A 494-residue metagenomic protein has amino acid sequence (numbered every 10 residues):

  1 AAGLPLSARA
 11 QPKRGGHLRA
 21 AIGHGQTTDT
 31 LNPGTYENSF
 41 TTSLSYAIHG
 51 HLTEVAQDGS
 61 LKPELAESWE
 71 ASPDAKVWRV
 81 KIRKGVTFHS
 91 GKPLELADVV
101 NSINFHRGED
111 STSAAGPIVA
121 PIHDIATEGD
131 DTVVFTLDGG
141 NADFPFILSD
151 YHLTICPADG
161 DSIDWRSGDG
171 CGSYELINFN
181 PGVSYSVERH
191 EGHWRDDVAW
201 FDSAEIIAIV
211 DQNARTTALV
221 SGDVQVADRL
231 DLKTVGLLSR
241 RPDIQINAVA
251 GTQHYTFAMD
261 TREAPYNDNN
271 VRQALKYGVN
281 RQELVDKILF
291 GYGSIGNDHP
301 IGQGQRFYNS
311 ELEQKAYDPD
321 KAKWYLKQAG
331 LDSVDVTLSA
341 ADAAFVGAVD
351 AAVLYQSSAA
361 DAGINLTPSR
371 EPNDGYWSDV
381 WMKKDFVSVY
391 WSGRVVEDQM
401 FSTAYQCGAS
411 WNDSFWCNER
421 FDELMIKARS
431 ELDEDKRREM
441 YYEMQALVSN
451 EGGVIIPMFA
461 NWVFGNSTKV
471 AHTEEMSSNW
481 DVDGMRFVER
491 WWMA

Functional and structural regions predicted by a protein language model:
R9, I295-Q328, F345-D350: Structural transition elements
A21-P73, N104, D169-C171: N-terminal lobe/hinge region of extracytoplasmic solute-binding protein
I22, N180, G278-F307, V346-Q356 (+2 more regions): Detector for C-terminal structural segments
H24-T42, L65-A66, K92, A114-A115 (+4 more regions): A structural "hinge/loop" feature
Q57-S60, I147-A199, S203-E205, D211-N213 (+2 more regions): Gly/Pro-rich hinge or "lid" segments in bacterial periplasmic/extracellular proteins
E67-T112, E128, V134, A218 (+1 more regions): Aromatic- and charge-enriched surface segment that lines or borders ligand/interaction sites
K81, A115-A158, N178: Surface-exposed binding/hinge segments that line and control ligand-binding clefts or catalytic entry sites
G192-L237, A352, Q356-S357, N365: Ligand-site clamp/hinge motif
